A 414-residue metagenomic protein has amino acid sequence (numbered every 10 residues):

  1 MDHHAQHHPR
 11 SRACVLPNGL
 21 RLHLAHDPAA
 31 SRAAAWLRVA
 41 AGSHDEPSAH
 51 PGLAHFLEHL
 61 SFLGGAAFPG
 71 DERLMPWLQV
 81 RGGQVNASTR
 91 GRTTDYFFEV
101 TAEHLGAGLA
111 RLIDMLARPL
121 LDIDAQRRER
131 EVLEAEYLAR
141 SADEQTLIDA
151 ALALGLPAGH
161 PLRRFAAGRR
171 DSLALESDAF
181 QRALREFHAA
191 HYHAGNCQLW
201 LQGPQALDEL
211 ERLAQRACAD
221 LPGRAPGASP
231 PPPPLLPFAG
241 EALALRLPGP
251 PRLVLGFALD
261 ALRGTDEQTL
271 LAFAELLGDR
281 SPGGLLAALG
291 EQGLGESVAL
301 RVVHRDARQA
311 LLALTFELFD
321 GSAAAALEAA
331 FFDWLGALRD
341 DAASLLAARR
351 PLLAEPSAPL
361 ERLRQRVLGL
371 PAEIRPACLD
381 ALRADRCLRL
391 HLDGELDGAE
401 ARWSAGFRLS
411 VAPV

Functional and structural regions predicted by a protein language model:
M1-R32: N- or domain-start disorder-to-order transition segments that initiate the globular core
H26-L78, L255, T265-L277: Active/ligand-binding-proximal structured segments within catalytic/core domains that scaffold catalytic residues
V39, A66, D71-F187, L255 (+4 more regions): Acidic/histidine-enriched segments that form metal/cofactor-coordinating and catalytic pocket/exosite environments
A41-D45, V100-A102, G203-Q205, L259-A261 (+1 more regions): A generic structural motif
L105-G108, L207-R212, R263-E267, G321-E328 (+1 more regions): Short, conserved charged micro-motifs
L162-A166, H193-A194, Q198-A261, S404-V414: An aromatic/glycine/proline-enriched structural segment found at the starts of mature extracellular/organellar domains
Q198-W200, A348-V414: C-terminal regions of mature proteins
R252-G256, L277-F319: A structural supersecondary motif
